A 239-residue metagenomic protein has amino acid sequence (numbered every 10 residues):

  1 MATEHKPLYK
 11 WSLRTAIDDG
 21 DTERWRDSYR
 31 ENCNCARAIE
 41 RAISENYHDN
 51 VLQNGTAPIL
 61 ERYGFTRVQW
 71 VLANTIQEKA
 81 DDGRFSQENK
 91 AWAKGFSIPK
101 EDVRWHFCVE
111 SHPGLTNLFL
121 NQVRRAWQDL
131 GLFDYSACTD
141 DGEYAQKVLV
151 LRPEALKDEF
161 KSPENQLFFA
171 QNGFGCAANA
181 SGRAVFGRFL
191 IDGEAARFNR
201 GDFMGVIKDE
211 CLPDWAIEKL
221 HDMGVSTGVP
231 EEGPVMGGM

Functional and structural regions predicted by a protein language model:
M1-G238: Gram-negative host-targeted secretion-system effectors, predominantly Type III and Type IV, recognized via long
